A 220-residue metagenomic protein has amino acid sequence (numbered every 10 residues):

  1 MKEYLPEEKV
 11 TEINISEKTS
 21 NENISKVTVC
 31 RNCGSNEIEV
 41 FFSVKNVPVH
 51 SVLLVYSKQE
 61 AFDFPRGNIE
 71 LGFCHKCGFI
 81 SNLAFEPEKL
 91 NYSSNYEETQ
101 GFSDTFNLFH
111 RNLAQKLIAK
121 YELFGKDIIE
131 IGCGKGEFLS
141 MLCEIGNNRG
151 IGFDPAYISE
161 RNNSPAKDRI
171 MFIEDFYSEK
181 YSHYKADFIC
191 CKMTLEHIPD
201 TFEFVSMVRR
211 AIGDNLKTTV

Functional and structural regions predicted by a protein language model:
I13, E17-T19, N23-S103: N-terminal juxtadomain amphipathic helix that follows a signal peptide/anchor or precedes a small N-terminal auxiliary
F62-N162, E174: Extended interfacial segments that mediate partner engagement and assembly in macromolecular machines
E122-L123, S182-Y184: Glycine-rich phosphate-binding loop signature in dinucleotide/nucleotide-binding domains
A166-E179: Conserved SAM-binding strand-loop segment of SAM-dependent methyltransferases
C190: A conserved beta-strand element that flanks and buttresses the S-adenosyl-L-methionine
E196-H197: A short His-aromatic
F202-T219: A short glycine-rich, Lys/Arg-flanked "PGG" loop and its adjoining helix->strand segment in the class I
